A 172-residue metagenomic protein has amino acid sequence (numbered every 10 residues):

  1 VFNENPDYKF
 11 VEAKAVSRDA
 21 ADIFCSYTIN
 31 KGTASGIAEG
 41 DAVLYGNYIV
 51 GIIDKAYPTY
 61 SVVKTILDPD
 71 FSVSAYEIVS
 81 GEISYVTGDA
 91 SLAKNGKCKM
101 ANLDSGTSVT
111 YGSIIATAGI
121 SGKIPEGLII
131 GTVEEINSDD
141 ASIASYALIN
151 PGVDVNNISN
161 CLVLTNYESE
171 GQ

Functional and structural regions predicted by a protein language model:
V1-Q172: A secondary-structure micro-motif
